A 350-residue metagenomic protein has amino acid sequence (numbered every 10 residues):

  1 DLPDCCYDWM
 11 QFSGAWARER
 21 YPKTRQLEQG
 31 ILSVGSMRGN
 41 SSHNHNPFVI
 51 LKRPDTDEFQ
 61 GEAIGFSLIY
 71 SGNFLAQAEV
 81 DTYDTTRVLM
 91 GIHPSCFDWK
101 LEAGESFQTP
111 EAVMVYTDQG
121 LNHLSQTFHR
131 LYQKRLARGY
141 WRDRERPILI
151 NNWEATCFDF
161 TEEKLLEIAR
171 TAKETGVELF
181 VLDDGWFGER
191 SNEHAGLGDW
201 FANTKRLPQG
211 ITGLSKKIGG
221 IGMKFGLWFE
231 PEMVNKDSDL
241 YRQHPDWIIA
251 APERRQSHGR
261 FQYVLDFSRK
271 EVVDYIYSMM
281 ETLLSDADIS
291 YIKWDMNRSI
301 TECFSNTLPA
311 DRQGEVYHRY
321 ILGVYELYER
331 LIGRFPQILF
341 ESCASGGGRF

Functional and structural regions predicted by a protein language model:
D1-E79, S95-F97: Polysaccharide-binding surfaces and accessory modules of carbohydrate-active proteins
L2-D8, F12-A15, R25, E189 (+3 more regions): Non-catalytic terminal segments and appended small domains
F48-Q77, V115-Y140, I148-N151, V177-D184 (+3 more regions): Glycine-rich, aromatic-flanked loop segments that form ligand/cofactor-binding clefts across common enzyme folds
T82-E102, Q337: Short acidic, Pro/Gly- and aromatic-enriched capping/linker segments at domain boundaries
W99-D118: Short Pro-Gly-centered flexible turn/kink motifs
P147-T156, E162, L197-F201, F261-L265 (+1 more regions): Glycine- and acidic
T156-R242, D274-S278, R319-I332: Aromatic- and glycine-enriched glycan-recognition loops and surfaces that form the carbohydrate-binding subsites
N203-G210, L214-I221, Y241-F350: Active-site neighborhood of glycoside hydrolase catalytic domains
